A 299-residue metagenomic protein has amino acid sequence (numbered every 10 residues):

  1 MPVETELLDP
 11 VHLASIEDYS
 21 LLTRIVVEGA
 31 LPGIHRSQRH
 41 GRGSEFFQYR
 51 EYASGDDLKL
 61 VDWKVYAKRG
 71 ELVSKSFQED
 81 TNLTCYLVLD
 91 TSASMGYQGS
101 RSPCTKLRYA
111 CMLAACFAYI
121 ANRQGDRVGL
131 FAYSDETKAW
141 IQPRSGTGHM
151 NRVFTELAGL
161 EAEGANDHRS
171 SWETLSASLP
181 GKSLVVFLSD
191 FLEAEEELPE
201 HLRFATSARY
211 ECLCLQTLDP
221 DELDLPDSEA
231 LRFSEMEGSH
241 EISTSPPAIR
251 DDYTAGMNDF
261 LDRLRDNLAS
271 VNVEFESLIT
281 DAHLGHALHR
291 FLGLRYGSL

Functional and structural regions predicted by a protein language model:
M1-Q38, A177-S183, E195-L299: Von Willebrand factor type A / integrin I
M1-S145, L184-L188, A194, E200 (+4 more regions): An amphipathic, basic-hydrophobic helix/alpha-beta surface used to engage anionic, phosphate-rich ligands or surfaces
E45, A114, H168-S171, E197-L198 (+2 more regions): Amphipathic coiled-coil/heptad-repeat helices and related helical stalk/stem segments that mediate oligomerization
M95, G99, L157-E161, N272-F275: Short amphipathic alpha-helical interaction patches enriched in hydrophobic/aromatic residues with interspersed Lys/Arg
R108, A165-R169, L192-E193, A255-N258: Conserved phosphate-coordination/catalytic loops
W140-T155, G293: Short, electropositive alpha-helical surface patch
H149-V186, E195-E197, D219: Von Willebrand factor
L188-S189, L278: Thr-Gly-centered strand-to-loop micro-motif
